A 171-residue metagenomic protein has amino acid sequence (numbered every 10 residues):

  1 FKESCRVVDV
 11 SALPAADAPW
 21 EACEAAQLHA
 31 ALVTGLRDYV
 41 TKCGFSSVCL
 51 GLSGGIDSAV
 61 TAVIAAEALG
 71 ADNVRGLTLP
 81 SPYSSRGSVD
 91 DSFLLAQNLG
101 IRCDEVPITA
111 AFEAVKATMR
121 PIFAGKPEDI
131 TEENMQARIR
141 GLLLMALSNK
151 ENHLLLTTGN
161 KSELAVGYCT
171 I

Functional and structural regions predicted by a protein language model:
F1-Q27: C-terminal beta-strand edge segments of enzyme domains
S4-A12, N73-T78, P82, R86-T131 (+1 more regions): A conserved beta-strand->alpha-helix junction
E21-A30, I130-A137: Short acidic-aromatic active-site loops that bind/stabilize oxyanions
Q27-C49, G141-L147, H153: Phosphate/ATP-binding catalytic cores across multiple sugar-kinase/actin-like superfamilies, primarily ASKHA
R37-S46, E67, A71-V74, A117-P121 (+1 more regions): Conserved helix-loop functional segments at active or binding sites
S46-L52, I56-F93: ATP-dependent adenylation/pyrophosphate-handling site
G55, A96, L156: Residue-level signal for inorganic ion chemistry
L69, L99, I122-I171: Active-site adenylate/phosphate-handling loop in enzymes that bind or generate adenylated species
